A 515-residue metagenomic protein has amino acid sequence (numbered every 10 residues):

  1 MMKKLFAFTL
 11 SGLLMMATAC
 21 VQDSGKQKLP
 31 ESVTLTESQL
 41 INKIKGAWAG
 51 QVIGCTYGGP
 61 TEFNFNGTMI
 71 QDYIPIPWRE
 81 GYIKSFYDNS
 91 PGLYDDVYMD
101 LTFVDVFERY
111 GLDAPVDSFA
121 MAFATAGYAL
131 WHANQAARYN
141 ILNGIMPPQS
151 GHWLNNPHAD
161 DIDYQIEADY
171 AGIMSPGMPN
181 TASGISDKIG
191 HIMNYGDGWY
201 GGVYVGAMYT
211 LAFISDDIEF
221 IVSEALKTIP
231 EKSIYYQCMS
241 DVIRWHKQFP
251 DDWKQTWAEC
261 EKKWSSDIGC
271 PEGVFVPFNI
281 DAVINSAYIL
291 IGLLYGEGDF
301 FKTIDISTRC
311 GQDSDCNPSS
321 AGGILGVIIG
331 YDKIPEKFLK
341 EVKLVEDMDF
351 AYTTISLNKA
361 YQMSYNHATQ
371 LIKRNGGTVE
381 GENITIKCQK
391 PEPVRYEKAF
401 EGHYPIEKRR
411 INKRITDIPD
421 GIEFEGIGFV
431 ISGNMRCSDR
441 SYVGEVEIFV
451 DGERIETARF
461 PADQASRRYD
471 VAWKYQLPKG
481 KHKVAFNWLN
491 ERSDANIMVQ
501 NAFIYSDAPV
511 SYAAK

Functional and structural regions predicted by a protein language model:
M1-E31: Bacterial Sec-dependent N-terminal signal peptides
L35, I141, S150-A159, Y170-M178 (+2 more regions): Accessory "access/gating" subregions that flank catalytic or transport cores
I41, K45, A49-I53, G92-Y94 (+4 more regions): Active-site cavity-forming subdomains of large catalytic enzyme subunits
Y57, N64, T68-I76, D197 (+2 more regions): Catalytic phosphate/nucleotide-handling subdomain of diverse soluble enzymes
P60-P91, V97-D100, D117-W131: Active-site-surrounding "flap" and adjacent substrate/cofactor-binding loops of secreted or lumenal enzymes, prototyped
F86, P91, D105-T125, N194-V203 (+2 more regions): N-terminal leader/propeptide and maturation segments of large enzyme subunits in energy/redox metabolism and hydrolases
E380-G426, S432-D439, V510-K515: Glycan-recognition and processing domains
M435-P509: Beta-strand-rich ligand-recognition modules
